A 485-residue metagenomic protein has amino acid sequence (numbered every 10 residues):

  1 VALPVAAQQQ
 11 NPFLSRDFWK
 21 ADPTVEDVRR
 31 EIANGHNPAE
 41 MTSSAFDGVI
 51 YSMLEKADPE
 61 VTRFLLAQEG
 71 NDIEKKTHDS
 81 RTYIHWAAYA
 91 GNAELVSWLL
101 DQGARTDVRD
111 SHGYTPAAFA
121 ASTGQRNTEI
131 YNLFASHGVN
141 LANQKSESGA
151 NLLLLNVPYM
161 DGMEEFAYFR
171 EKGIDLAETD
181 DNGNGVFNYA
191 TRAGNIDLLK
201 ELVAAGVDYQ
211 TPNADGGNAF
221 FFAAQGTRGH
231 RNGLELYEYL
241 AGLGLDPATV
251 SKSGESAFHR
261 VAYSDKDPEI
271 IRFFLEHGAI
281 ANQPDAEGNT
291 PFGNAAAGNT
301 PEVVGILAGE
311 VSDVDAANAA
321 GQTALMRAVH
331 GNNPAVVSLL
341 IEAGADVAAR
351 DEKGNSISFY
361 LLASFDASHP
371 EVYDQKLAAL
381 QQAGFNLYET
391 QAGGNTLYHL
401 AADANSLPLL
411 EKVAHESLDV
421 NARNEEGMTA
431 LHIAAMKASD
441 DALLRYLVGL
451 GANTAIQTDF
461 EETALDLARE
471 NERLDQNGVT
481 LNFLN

Functional and structural regions predicted by a protein language model:
V1-A2: Bacterial N-terminal signal peptides
V5-G70, E74-H78, S111, R469 (+1 more regions): N-terminal leader/linker segments that initiate helical-solenoid repeat arrays
Q8-P23, G138-L141, G242-D246, E310-D313 (+3 more regions): Ankyrin-repeat-protein effector appendages
Q9-W19, E40-M53, K75-H85, R109-A121 (+10 more regions): Ankyrin-repeat boundary/"N-cap" motif
A21-D22, Y51-D58, W86-N92, F119-N127 (+10 more regions): Ankyrin repeat A-helix N-terminal signature
R30-N37, R63-D72, S97-R105, N132-L141 (+10 more regions): Ankyrin repeat domain, specifically the short helix-to-loop turn at the C-terminus of the second helix of each repeat
G124-H259, S264-I271, V303: Solenoidal tandem-repeat scaffolds enriched in leucines and small polar residues
I130, D208-Q225, N232-A363, H369-N386: Core solenoid repeat modules with strong leucine/isoleucine-rich periodicity, prominently canonical LRR arrays but also
